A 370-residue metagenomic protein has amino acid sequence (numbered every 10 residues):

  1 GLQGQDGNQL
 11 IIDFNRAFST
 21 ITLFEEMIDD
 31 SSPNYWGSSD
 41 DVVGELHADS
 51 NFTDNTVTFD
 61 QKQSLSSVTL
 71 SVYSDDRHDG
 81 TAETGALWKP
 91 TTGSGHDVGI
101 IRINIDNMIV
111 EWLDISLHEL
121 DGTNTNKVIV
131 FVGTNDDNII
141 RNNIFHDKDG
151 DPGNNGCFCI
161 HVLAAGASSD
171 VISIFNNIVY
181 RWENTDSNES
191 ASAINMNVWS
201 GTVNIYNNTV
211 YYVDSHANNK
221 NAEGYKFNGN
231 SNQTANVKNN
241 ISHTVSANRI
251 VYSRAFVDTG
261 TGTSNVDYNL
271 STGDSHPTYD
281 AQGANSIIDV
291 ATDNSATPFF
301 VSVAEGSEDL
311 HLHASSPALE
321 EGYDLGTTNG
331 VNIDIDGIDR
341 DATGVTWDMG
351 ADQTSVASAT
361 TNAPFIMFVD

Functional and structural regions predicted by a protein language model:
G1-E26: Small/polar beta-strand repeat architecture
L2-Q5, D49-F52, Y73-H78, G150 (+8 more regions): Acidic glycine-/aspartate-rich tracts in secreted/extracellular proteins
I12, D60-T123, D149, T292-A304: Right-handed parallel beta-helix/beta-spiral solenoid domain characteristic of secreted/periplasmic
F24-G37, F52-Q63, I101, F131-G133 (+1 more regions): Short, T/G/N/S-enriched strand-turn elements that build extracellular solenoid repeat scaffolds
D29-F52, V68-D75, V369: Glycine-rich repeat segments that build the extracellular carbohydrate-interaction surface of secreted and virion
F131-V132, N142-F145, D151-H311, T328: Predominantly extracellular beta-rich ligand-binding scaffolds that present long acidic/polar faces for carbohydrate
I287-V356, V369: C-terminal accessory segments
T360-D370: Viral virion structural and adsorption modules
